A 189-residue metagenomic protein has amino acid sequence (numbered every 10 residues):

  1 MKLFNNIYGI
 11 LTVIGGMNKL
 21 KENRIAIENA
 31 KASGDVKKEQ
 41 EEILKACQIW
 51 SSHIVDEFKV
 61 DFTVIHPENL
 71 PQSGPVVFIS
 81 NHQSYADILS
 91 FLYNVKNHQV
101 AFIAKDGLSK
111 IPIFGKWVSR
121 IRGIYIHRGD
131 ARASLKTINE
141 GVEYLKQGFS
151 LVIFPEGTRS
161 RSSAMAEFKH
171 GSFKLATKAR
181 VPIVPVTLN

Functional and structural regions predicted by a protein language model:
M1-V76: Membrane-anchoring hydrophobic helices of lipid-metabolizing enzymes
E57-N189: Soluble catalytic domains of membrane acyltransferases
